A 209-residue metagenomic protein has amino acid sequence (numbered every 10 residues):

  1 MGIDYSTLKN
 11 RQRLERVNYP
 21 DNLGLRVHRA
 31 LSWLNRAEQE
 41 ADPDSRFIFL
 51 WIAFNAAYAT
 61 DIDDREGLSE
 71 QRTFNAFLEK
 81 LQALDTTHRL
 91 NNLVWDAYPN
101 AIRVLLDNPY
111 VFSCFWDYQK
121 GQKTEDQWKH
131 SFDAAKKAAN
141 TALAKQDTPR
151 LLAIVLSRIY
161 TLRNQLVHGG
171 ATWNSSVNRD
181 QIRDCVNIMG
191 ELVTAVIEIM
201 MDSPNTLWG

Functional and structural regions predicted by a protein language model:
G2-N22, L50-A142: Helix-loop junctions and short alpha-helical segments
I3-R13, V17, D21, Y118-G209: Polyanionic, low-complexity intrinsically disordered segments
D21-A30, P43-D44, R158-L162: Helix-boundary capping/turn motifs
G24-A41, A138-A142: Short amphipathic alpha-helical segments and their helix-coil junctions
S32-R36, I48-A59, R158: Short, hydrophobic/amphipathic alpha-helical patches that form generic packing surfaces within helical domains
E40, R65-L68, W173-R179: Short, surface-exposed loop/turn segments at secondary-structure junctions
D44-I48, S176: Short, solvent-exposed positions on alpha-helices
